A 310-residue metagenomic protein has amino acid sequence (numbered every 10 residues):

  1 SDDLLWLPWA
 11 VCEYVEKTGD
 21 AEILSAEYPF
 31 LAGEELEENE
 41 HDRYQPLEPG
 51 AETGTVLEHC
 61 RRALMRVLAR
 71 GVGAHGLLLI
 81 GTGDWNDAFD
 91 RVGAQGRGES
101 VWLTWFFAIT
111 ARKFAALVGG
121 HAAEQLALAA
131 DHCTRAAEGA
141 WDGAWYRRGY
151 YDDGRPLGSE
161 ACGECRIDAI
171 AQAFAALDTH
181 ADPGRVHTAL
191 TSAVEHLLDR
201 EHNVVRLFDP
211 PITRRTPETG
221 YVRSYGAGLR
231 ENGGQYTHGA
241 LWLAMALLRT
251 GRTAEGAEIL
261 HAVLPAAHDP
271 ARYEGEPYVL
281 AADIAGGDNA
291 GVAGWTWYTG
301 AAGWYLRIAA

Functional and structural regions predicted by a protein language model:
S1-A310: Acidic, mature catalytic/reactive cores of soluble proteins
